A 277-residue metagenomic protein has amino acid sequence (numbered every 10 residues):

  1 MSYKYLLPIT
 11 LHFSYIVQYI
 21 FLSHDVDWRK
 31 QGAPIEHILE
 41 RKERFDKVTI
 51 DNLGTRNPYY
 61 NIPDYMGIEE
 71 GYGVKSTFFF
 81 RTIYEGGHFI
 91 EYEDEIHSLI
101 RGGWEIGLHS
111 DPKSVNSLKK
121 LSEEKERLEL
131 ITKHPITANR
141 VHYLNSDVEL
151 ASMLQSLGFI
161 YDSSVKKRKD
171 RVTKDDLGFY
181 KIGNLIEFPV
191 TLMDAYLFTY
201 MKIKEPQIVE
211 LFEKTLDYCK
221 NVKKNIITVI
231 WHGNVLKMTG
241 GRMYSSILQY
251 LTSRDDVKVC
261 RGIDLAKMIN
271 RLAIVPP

Functional and structural regions predicted by a protein language model:
M1-F188, Q207-V229, L236-P277: Catalytic alpha-helical scaffold of carbohydrate-active enzymes acting on polysaccharides/glycoconjugates
E187-I203, Q207: Positively charged, amphipathic and often flexible ligand-engagement surfaces
L197-Y200, T228-N234: Short, local alpha-helical segments
